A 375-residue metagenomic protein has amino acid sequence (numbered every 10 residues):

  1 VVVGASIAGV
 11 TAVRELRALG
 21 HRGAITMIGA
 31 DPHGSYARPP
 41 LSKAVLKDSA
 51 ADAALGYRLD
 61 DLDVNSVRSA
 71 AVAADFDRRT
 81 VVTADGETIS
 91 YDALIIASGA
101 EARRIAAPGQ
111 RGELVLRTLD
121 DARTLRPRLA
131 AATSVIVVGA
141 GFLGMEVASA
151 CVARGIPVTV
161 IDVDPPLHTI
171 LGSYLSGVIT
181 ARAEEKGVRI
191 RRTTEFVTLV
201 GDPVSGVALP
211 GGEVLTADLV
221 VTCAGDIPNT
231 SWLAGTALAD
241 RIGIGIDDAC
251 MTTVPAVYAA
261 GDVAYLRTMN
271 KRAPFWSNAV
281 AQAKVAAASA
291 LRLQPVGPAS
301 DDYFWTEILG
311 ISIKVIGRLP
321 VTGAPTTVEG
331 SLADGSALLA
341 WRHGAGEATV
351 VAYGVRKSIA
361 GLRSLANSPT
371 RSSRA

Functional and structural regions predicted by a protein language model:
V1-N65, A150-I170: Beta1-alpha1 glycine-rich phosphate/pyrophosphate-binding loop at the start of Rossmann-like nucleotide-binding domains
V3, I89-G99, A217-G225, A283: Short hydrophobic core segments
H33, S134, G144-V197, G297-I308: Rossmann-like dinucleotide-binding cores of NAD(P)H-dependent redox enzymes
R68-R78, R192-P203: A conserved short coil-to-beta-strand element within the FAD-binding core of flavoproteins
I96-R154: Glycine-rich dinucleotide-binding loop and its adjacent helix/turn
R111-A130, G201-A208, V214-V285: FAD-site-proximal beta/loop scaffold in flavoenzymes
E213-A239, I311-A375: C-terminal catalytic lobe of FAD-dependent flavoproteins
M269-A273, S289-P320: Active-site-proximal substrate-binding core of FAD-dependent oxidoreductases
